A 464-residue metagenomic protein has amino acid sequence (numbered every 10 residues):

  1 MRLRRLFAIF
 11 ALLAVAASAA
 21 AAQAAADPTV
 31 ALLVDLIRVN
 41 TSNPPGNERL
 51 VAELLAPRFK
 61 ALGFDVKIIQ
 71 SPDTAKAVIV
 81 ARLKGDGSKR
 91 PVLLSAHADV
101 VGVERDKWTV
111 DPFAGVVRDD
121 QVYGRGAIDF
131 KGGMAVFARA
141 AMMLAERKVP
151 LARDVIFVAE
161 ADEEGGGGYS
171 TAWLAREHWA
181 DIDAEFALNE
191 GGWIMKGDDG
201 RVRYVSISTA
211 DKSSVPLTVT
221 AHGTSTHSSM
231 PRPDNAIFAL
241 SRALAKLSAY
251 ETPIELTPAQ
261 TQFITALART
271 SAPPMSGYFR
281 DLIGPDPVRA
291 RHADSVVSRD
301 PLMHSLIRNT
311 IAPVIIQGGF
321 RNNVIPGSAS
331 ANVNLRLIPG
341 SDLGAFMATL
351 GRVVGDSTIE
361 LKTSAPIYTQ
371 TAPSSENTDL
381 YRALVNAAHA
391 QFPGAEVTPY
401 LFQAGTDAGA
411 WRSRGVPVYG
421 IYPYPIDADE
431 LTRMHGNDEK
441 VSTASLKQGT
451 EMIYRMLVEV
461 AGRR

Functional and structural regions predicted by a protein language model:
M1-L3: N-terminal secretory signal peptides that target proteins for export/translocation
F7-S18: Bacterial N-terminal signal peptides
Q23-A24, G192-G449, Y454, V458-R464: Metal-dependent amide/peptide-bond hydrolase catalytic core, centered on the "pita-bread" metallohydrolase fold
Q23-R105, S328, N332, L343-G344: N-terminal helical capping/dimerization or prosegment-like subdomains of hydrolases acting on amide or phosphate bonds
V30-L36, R49-A52, A56, M134 (+9 more regions): Extracytoplasmic/secreted envelope proteins and their assembly/folding machinery, especially bacterial periplasmic
T74, A98-V100, A159-G167, E190-M195 (+2 more regions): Acidic, glycine-rich active-site loops and adjacent beta-strand->loop/helix elements that engage anionic groups
K89-I156: Active-site metal-coordination/substrate-binding segment of hydrolases, especially metallo-dependent peptidases
R176-G192: A glycine-rich helix N-cap at a beta->alpha junction
